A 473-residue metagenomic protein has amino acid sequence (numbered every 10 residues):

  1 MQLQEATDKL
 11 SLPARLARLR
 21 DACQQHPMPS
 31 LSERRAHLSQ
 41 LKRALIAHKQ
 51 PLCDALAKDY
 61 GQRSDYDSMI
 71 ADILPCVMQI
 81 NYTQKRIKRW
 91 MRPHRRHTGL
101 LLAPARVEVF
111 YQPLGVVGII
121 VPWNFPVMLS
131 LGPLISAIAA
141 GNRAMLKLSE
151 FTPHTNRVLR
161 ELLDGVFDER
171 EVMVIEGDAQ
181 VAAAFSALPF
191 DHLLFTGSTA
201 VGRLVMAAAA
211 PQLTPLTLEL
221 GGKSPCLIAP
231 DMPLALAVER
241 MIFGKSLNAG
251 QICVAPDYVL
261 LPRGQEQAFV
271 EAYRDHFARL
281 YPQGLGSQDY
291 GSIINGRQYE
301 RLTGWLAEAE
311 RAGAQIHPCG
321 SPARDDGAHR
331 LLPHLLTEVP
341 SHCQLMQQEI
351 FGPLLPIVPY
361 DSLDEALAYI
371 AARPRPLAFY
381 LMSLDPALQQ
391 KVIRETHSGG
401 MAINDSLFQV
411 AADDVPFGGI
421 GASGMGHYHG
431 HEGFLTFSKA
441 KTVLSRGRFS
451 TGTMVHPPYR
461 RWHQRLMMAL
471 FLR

Functional and structural regions predicted by a protein language model:
M1-E108: N-terminal Rossmann-like NAD(P)+-binding subdomain of aldehyde/semialdehyde dehydrogenases
Q2, A6, F167, A200-P340 (+3 more regions): ALDH superfamily catalytic-core signature
L12, L31, K49, L234 (+3 more regions): Residues at or immediately preceding the N-termini of alpha-helices
C23, P27, K42-L45, K49 (+14 more regions): Structural signal for hydrophobic packing residues in well-ordered secondary-structure cores of soluble enzyme domains
P29-S30, L227, A323, R330-R473: Conserved C-terminal structural/oligomerization subdomain of aldehyde/semialdehyde dehydrogenase
R34, I80, G141, V172 (+7 more regions): Residue-level signal for inorganic ion chemistry
L100-L236, R274, Y360: Rossmann-like NAD(P) dinucleotide-binding subdomain of oxidoreductase/dehydrogenase enzymes
